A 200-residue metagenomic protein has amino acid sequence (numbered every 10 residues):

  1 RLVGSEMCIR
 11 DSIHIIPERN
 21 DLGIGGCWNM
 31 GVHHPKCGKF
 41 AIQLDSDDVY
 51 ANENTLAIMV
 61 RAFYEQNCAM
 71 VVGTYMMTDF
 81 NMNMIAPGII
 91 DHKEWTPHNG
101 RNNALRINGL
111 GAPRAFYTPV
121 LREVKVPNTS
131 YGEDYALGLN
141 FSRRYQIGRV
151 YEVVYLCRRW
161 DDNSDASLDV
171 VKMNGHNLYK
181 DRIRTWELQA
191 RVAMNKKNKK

Functional and structural regions predicted by a protein language model:
L2-I9: Short, small-residue-biased leader/transition segments that mark boundaries at the very start of proteins
E18-K36: Glycine-rich, basic loop-to-helix element that forms the pyrophosphate-binding segment of sugar-nucleotide handling
G38, G109-K125: Conserved nucleotide-sugar donor-binding and metal-coordinating catalytic region shared by glycosyltransferases
G38-V49: Short beta-strand-to-loop acidic/aromatic patch adjacent to the donor-nucleotide binding site
N54-P87: Conserved donor NDP-sugar-binding/catalytic core segment of glycosyltransferases
T74, G148-V154, R159: Catalytic beta-strand/loop signature of glycosyltransferases that borders the donor
T74, I85-I107: Short, flexible, basic/aromatic active-site loop/helix in glycosyltransferases
S130-L137: Acidic donor-binding loop at a coil-to-helix junction in glycosyltransferase catalytic cores that engages
